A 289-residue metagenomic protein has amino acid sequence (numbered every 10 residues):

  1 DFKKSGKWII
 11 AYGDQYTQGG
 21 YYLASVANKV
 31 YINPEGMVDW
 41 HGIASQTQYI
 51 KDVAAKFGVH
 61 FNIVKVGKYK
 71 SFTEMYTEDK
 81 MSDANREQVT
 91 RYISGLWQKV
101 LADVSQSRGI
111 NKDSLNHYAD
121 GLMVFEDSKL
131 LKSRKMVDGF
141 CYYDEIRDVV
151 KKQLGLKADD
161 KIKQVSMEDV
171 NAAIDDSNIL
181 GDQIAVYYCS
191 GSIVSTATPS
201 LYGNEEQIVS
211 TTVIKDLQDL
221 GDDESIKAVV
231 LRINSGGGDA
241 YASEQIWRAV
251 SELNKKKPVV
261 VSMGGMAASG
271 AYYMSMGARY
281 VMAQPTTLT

Functional and structural regions predicted by a protein language model:
D1-D120, F125, K151-K257, M266-T289: Small-residue-centered hinge/linker elements
L131: Short, contiguous alpha-helical
D148: Electropositive nucleic-acid engagement tracts
V260-V261: Catalytic-core segments of hydrolase enzymes
